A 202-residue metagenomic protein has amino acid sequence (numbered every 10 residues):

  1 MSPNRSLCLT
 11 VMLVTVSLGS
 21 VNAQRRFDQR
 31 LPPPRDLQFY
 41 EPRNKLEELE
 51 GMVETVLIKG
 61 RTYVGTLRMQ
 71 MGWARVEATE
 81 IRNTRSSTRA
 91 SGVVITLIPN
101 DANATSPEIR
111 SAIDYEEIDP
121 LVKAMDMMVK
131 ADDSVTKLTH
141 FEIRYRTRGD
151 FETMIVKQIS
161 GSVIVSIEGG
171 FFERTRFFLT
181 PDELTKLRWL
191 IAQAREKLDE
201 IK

Functional and structural regions predicted by a protein language model:
M1-C8: Bacterial N-terminal signal peptides that target proteins for export
T10-S17: Bacterial N-terminal signal peptides
A23-K202: Positively charged, low-complexity terminal tracts and the immediately adjacent first secondary-structure elements
